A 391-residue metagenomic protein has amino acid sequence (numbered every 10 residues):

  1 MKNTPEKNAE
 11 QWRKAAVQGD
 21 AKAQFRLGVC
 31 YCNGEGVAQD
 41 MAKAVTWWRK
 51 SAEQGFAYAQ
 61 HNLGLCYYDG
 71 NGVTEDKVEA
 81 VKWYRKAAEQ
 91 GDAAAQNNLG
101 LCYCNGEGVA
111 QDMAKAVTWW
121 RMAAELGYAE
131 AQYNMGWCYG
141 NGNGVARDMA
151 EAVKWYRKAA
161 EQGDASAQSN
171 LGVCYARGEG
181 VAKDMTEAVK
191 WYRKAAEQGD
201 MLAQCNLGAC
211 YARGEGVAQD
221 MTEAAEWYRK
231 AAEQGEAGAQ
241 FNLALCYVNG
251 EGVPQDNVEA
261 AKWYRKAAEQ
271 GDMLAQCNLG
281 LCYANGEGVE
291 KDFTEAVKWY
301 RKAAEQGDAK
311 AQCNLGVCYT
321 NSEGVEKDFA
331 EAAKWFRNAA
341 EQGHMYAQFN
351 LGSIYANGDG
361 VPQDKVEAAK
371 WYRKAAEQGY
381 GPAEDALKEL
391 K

Functional and structural regions predicted by a protein language model:
M1-K7, K374-K391: Terminal, low-structured helical/coil segments at or just beyond the last alpha-helical repeat
M1-N33, K50: N-terminal segments that cap or nucleate solenoid repeat domains
V17-D20, N33-E35, D40, E53-F56 (+27 more regions): Short helix-capping/linker turns of helical repeat alpha-solenoids
R26-N33, N62-D69, N98-N105, N134-N141 (+7 more regions): Hydrophobic face of amphipathic alpha-helices that form TPR/SEL1-like repeat modules and related alpha-solenoid
